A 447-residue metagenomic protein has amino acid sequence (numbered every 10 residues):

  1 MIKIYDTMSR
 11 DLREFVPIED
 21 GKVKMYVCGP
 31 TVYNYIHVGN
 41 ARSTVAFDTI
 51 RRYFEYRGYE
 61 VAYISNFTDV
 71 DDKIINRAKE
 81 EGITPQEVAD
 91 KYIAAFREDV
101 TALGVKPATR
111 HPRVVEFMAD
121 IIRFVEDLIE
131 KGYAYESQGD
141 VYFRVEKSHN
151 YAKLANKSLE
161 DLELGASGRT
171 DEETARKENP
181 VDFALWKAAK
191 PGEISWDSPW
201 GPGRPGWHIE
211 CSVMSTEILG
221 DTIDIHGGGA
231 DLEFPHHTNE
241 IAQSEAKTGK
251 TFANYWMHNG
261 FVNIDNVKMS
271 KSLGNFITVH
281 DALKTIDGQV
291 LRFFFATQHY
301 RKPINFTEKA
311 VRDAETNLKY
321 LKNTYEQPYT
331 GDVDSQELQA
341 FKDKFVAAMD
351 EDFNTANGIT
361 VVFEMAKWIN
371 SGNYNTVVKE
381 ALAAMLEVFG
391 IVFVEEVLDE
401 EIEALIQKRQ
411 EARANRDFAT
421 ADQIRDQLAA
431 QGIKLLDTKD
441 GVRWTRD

Functional and structural regions predicted by a protein language model:
M1-T31, D48, A119-Q327: Alpha-helical recognition segments enriched in aromatics with Gly/Pro capping that present substrate-recognition
S9-E14, I18-K106, D440, W444: N-terminal, positively charged nucleic-acid-binding surface of large information/translation enzymes
E55, I129, A429: Anion (oxyanion) recognition and catalysis
Y59, Y133, I433: Short phosphate-binding/catalytic loops that engage adenosine nucleotides
Y92, E116-D120, G358, D417: An acidic site on a long C-lobe helix of protein kinase domains
E98-A134: N-terminal, positively charged, Ser/Thr/Ala/Gly-biased leader segments that form transit/presequence-like amphipathic
K268-D447: Structural preference for alpha-helix termini/caps and helix-kink/transition segments
